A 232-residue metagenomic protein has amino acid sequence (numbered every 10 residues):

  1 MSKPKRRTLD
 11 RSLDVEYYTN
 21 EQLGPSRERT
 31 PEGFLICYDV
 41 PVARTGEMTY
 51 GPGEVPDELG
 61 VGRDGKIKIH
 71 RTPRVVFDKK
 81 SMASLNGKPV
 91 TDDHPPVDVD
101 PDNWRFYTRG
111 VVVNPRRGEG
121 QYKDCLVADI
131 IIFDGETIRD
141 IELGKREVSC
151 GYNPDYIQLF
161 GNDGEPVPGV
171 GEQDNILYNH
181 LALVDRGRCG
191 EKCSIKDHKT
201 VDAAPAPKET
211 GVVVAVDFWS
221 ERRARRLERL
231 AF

Functional and structural regions predicted by a protein language model:
M1-P205, E209-R222, L230: Signature of dsDNA virion morphogenesis modules
